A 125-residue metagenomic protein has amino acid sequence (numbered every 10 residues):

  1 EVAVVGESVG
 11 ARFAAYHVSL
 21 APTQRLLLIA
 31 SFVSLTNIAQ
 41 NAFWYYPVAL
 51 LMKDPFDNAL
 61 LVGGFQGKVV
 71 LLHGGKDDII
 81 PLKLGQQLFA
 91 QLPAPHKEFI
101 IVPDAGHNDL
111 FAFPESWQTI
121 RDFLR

Functional and structural regions predicted by a protein language model:
E1-S8: Alpha/beta-hydrolase fold nucleophile elbow
R12-G67, P114: Hydrolase active-site cap/lid region
N58, G67, P81-A90: Short alpha-helix in the alpha/beta-hydrolase fold that links the catalytic acid
G64-Q66, L71-D77: Short beta-strand/loop motif that positions the catalytic acidic residue of the alpha/beta-hydrolase fold
I79, A105-E115: Catalytic histidine-centered segment of alpha/beta-hydrolase-like enzymes
Q86-N108: Catalytic histidine neighborhood in serine/cysteine hydrolases with alpha/beta-hydrolase-type architecture
F113-R125: Catalytic active-site module of serine/aspartate enzymes centered on a nucleophile-bearing elbow/loop
